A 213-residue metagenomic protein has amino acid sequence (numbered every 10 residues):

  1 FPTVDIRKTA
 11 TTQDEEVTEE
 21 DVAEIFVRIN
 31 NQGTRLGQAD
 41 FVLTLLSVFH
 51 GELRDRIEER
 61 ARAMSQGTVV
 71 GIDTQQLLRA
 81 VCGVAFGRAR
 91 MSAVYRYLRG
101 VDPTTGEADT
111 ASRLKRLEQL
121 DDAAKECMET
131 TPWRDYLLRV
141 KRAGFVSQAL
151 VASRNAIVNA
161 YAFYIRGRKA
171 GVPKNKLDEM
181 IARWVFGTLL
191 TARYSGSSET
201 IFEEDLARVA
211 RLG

Functional and structural regions predicted by a protein language model:
F1-G213: Flexible coil/loop and intrinsically disordered segments
